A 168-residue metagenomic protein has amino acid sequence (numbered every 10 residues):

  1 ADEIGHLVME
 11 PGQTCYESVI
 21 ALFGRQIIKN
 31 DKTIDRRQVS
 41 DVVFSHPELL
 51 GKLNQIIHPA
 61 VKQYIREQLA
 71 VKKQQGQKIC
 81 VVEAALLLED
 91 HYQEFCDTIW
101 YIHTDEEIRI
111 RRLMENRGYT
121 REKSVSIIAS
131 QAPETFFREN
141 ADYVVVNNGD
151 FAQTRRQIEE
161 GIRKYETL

Functional and structural regions predicted by a protein language model:
A1-E10, A21, R25, E115 (+2 more regions): N-terminal polybasic phosphate/anion-binding patch
D2, L53, V81, S124 (+2 more regions): Residue-level signal for inorganic ion chemistry
I4, Q38-V39, K52, I108-R112 (+1 more regions): A general alpha-helix detector
H6-Q77: ATP-dependent small-molecule kinase phosphotransfer cores that center on conserved nucleotide phosphate-binding segments
R36, R121-A129: Short, well-structured alpha-helical segments
E67-I79, Q93-T98, I102, E106-Y119 (+2 more regions): NTP-dependent small-molecule kinase module
C80-L86: Switch II (G3) loop of P-loop NTPases
E89-D90: Conserved helix/coil segment N-terminal to the catalytic DExD/H
